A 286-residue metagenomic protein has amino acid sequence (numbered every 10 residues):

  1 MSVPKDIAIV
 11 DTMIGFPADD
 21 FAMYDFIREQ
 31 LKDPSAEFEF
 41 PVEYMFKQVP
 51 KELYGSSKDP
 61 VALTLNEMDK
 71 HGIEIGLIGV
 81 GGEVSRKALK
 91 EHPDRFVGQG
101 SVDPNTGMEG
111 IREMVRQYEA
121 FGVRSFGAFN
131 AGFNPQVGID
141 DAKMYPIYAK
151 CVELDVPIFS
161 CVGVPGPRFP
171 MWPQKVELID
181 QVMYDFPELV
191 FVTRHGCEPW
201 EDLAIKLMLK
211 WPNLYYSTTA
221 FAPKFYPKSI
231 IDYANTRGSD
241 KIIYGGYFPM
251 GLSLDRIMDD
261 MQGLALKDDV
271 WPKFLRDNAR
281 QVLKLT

Functional and structural regions predicted by a protein language model:
M1-T12, D19-N66, K70, G238-I243 (+1 more regions): Mid-to-C-terminal alpha-helical segments outside catalytic/metal-binding sites
M13, M68, G76, G98 (+8 more regions): Divalent metal-coordination and catalytic microenvironments
M13-F21, C161, H195: Histidine-centered divalent metal-coordination motifs
P17-D19, E83-S85, N105, A131-N134 (+4 more regions): Active-site environment of divalent metal-dependent phosphoester hydrolases
D20-D25, I111, P170-W172, A204-I205 (+3 more regions): Short aromatic-enriched loop/helix-cap "lid" or pocket-rim segments at secondary-structure transitions that line
N66-E74, H92, E153-L154, D185-L189: A structural motif corresponding to the C-terminal end of an alpha-helix and its immediate exit/capping segment
E74-I75, G82-G166, P170-P173, K210: Active-site gating/metal-coordination segments in enzymes
R124-S125, G138-I243: Catalytic pocket-lining loop regions of alpha/beta-barrel enzymes, especially the amidohydrolase/enolase/GH5 lineages
